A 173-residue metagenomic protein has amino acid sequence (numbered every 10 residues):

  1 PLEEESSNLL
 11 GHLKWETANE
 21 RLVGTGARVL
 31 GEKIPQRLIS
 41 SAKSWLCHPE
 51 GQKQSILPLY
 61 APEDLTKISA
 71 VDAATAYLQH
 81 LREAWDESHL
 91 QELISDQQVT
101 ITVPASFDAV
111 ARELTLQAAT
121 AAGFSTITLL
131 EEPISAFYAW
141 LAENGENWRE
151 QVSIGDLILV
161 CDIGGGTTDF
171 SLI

Functional and structural regions predicted by a protein language model:
P1-A121: Phosphate-binding loop and its immediate beta->loop->alpha context in nucleotide/phosphate-handling enzymes
W85-Q91, N144-Q151: Active-site phosphate-binding and catalytic loops of NTP-dependent enzymes
Q97, I127, D156-L157: The start of beta-strands in P-loop NTPase/AAA+ ATPase cores
I101-P104, L130, C161, S171-I173: Generic beta-strand/beta-sheet core signal
A105, S135, G165-G166: Short, glycine/acidic-enriched loop or turn micro-motifs at the edges of active sites
D108, L130-Y138: Short acidic loop-to-helix transition motifs that present clustered carboxylates
A111-T115, Y138-A142, S171-I173: Short acidic, glycine/serine/threonine-rich loops at helix termini
G145-I173: Gly/Thr-rich phosphate-binding beta-strand-loop-beta motif of the actin/hexokinase/Hsp70
